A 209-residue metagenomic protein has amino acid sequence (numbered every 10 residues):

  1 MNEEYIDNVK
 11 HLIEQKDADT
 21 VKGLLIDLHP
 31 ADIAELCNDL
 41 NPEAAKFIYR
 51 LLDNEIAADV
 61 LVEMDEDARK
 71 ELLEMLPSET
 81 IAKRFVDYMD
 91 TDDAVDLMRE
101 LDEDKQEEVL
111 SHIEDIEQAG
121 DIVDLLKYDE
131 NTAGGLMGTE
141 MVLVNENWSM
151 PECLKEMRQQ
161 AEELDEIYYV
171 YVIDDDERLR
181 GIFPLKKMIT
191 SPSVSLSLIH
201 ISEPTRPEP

Functional and structural regions predicted by a protein language model:
M1-S202: Hydrophobic packing positions in regular secondary-structure scaffolds
I201-P209: A short, hydrophobic C-terminal helix/tail in secreted or cell-surface proteins
